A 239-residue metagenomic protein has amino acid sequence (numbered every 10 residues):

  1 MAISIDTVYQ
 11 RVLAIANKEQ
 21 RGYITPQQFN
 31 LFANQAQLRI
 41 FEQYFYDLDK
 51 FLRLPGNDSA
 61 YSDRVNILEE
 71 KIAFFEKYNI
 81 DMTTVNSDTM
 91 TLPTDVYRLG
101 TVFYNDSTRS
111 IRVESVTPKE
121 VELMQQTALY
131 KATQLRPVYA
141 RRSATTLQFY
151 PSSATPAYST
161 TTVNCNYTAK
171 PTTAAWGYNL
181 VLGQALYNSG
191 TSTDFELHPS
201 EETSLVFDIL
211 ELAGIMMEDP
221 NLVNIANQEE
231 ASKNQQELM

Functional and structural regions predicted by a protein language model:
M1-M239: Glycine-enriched, solvent-exposed interface loops adjoining structured elements
